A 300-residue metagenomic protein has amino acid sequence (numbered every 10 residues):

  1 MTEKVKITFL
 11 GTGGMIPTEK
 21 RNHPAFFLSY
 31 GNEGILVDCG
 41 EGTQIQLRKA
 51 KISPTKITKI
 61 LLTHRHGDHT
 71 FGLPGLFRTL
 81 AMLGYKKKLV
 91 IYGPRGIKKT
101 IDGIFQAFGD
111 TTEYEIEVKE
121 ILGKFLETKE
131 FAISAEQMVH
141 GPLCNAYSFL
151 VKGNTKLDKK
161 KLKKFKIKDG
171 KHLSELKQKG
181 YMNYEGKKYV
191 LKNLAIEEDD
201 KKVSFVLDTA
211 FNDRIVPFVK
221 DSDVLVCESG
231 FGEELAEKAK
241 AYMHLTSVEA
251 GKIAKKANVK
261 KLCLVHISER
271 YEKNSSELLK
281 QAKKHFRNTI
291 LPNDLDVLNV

Functional and structural regions predicted by a protein language model:
T2-A50, K88, Y147-F149, T155 (+2 more regions): Conserved beta-strand hairpin/beta-sheet module of binuclear metal-dependent hydrolase folds, prominently
T8, Y92, E117-I121, S134-E136 (+1 more regions): General small-molecule cofactor/ligand-binding pocket signal
P17-T18, K129-F205, T209-F218, V224-V226: Active-site-proximal loop/helix segment associated with metal-binding centers of metalloenzymes
V37-G40, I57-R65, H69, G93-P94 (+4 more regions): Active-site neighborhood of phospho(di)ester-bond hydrolases with catalytic His/Asp-centered motifs
G42-Y92, E117-L122: Active-site metal-binding motif and surrounding structural segment of the metallo-beta-lactamase
G72-T79, I101-I104, E272-Q281: Metal-dependent catalytic neighborhoods of phosphoester/phosphodiester hydrolases
Y85-E120, R270: Active-site neighborhood of divalent metal-dependent phosphoester bond hydrolases
G123, N212-V300: Binuclear metal-ion centers of metallo-dependent hydrolases, dominated by the metallo-beta-lactamase
